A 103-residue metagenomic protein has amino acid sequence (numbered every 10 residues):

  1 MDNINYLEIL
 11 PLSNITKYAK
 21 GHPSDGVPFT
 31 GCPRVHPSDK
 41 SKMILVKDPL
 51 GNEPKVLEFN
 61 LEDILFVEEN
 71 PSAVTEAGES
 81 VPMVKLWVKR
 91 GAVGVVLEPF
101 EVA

Functional and structural regions predicted by a protein language model:
M1-S41: Anionic N-terminal interaction surfaces
G21, G26, G31, G51 (+2 more regions): Residue-identity detector for glycine
V27, L57-F59, F100: Generic detection of short hydrophobic beta-strand segments and adjacent strand-loop junctions
S38-V81: Phosphoinositide-binding peripheral membrane targeting modules
D48-L50, L86-K89: Terminal non-globular linear segments
V81-M83, L97: Broad gene-expression machinery/nucleic-acid interaction feature
V88-A103: Canonical phosphoinositide-binding patch of PH/PH-like domains
